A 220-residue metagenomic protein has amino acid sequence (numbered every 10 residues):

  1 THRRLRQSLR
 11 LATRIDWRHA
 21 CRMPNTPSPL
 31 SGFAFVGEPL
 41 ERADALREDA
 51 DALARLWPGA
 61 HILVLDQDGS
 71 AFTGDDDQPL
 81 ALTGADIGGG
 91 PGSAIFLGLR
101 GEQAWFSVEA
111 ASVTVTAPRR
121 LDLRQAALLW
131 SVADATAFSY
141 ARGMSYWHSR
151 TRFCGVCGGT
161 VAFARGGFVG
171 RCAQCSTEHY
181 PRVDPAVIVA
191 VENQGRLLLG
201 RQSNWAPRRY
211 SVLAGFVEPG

Functional and structural regions predicted by a protein language model:
T1-A12: Extreme N-terminal basic, low-complexity initiation segments that serve as generic localization/processing leaders
M23-S131: N-terminal alpha-helical interaction blocks
T114-V156: A gly/proline- and charged-residue-enriched helix-loop-helix capping module
F138-S139, G143-Y146, T151-V187: Acidic, metal-coordinating catalytic segment for phosphate/diphosphate chemistry, firing primarily on the Nudix
G170-V212: N-terminal strand-loop-strand
S211-G220: The catalytic Nudix box helix
